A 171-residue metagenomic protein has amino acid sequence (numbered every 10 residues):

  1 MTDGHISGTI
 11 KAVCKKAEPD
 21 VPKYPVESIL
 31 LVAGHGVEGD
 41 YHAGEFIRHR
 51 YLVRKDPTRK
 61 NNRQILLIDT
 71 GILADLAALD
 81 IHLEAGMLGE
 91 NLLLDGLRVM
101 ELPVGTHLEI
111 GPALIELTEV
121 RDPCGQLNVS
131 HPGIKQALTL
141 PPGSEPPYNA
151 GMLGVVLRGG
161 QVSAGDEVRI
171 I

Functional and structural regions predicted by a protein language model:
M1-I171: Metal-cofactor-dependent catalytic cores
